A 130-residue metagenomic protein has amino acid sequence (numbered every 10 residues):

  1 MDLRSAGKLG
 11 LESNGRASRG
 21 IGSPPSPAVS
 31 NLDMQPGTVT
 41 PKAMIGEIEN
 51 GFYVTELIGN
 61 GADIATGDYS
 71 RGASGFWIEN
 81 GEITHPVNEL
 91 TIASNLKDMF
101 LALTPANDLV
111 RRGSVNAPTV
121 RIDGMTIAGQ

Functional and structural regions predicted by a protein language model:
M1-Q130: N-terminal small-residue-enriched
